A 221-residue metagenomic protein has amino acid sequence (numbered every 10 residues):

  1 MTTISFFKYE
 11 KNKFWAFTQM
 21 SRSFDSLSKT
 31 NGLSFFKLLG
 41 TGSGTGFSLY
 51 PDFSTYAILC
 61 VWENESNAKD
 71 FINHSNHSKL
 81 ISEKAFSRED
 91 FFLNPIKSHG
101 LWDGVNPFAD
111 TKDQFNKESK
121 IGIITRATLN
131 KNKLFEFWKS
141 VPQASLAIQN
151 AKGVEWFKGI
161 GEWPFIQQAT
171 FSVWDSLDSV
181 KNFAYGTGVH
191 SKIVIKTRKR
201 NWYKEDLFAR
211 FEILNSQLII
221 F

Functional and structural regions predicted by a protein language model:
M1-Y56, E65-F71, E83-A169, S179-G186 (+1 more regions): Short S/T/G/P-rich N-terminal loop/turn motif that feeds into the first structured element of a domain
N76-S82, S191-K192: A common structural junction motif
N182, G188-E205: Extended hydrophobic/aromatic segments used for targeting, binding, or gating
